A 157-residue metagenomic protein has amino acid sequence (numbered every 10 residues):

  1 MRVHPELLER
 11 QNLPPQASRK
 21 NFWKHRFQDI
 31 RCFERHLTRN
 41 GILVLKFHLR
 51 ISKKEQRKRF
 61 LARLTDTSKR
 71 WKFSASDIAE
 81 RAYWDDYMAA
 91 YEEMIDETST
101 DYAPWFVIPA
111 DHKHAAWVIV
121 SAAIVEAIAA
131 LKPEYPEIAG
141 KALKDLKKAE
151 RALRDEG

Functional and structural regions predicted by a protein language model:
M1-G157: Flexible, compositionally biased loop and terminal segments
